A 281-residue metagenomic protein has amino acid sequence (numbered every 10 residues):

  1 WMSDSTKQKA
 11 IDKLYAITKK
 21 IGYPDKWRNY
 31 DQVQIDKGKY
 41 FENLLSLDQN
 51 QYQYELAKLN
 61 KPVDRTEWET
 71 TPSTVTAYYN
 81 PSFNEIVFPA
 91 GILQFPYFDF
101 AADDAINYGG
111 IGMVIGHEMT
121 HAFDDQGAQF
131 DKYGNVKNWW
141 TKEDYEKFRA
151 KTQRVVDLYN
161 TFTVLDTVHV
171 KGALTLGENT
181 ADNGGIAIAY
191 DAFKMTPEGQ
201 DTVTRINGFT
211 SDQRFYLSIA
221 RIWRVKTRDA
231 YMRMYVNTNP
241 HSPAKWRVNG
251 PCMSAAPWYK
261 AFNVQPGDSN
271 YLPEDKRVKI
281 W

Functional and structural regions predicted by a protein language model:
W1-W281: Intrinsically disordered, low-complexity linker/terminal regions across diverse proteins
